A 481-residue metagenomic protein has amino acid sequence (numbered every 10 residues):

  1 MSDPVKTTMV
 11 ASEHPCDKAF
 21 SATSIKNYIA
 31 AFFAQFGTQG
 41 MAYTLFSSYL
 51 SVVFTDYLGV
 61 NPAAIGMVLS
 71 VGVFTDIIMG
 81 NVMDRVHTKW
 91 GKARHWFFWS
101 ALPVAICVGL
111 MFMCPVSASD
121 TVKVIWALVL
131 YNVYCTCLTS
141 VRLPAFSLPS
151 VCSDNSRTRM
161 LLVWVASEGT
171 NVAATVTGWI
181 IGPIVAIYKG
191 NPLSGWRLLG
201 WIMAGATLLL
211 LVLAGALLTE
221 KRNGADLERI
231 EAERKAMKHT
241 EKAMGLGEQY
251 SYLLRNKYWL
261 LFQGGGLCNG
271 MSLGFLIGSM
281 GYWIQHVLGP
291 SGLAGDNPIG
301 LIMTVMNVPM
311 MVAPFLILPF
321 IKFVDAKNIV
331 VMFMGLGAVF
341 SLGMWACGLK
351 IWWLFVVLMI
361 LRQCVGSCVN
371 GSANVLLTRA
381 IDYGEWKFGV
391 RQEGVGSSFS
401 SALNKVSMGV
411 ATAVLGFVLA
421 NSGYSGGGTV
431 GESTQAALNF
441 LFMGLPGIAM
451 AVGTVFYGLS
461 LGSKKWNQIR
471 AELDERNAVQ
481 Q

Functional and structural regions predicted by a protein language model:
M1-I25, S117-L128, V141, A145-G281 (+3 more regions): Intracellular loop-helix junctions on the cytosolic face of multi-pass helical membrane proteins
S48-A63, G278-N297: Short amphipathic helix-loop junctions that connect adjacent transmembrane helices in Major Facilitator Superfamily/SLC
P62-A63, V124, S150, D154-A166 (+2 more regions): Loop-to-transmembrane helix entry/capping segments in MFS-fold secondary transporters and related SLC/MFSD carriers
I65-V86, I106, T175, T304-L316: Central cavity-lining transmembrane alpha-helices of secondary-active solute carriers, predominantly the Major
G72, V104, L161-V185, M303-N307 (+1 more regions): Glycine-rich segments within core transmembrane alpha-helices of 12-TM secondary carriers
R85-P103, I321-L336, E385-R391: Cytoplasmic membrane-interface "Motif A"-like loop-to-helix N-cap segments of 12-TM Major Facilitator Superfamily
H95-T121, G335-K350: C-terminal ends and interior cores of transmembrane alpha-helices in multi-pass membrane transporters/permeases
V330-A373: C-terminal transmembrane helical hairpin of 12-TM major facilitator-type secondary transporters
